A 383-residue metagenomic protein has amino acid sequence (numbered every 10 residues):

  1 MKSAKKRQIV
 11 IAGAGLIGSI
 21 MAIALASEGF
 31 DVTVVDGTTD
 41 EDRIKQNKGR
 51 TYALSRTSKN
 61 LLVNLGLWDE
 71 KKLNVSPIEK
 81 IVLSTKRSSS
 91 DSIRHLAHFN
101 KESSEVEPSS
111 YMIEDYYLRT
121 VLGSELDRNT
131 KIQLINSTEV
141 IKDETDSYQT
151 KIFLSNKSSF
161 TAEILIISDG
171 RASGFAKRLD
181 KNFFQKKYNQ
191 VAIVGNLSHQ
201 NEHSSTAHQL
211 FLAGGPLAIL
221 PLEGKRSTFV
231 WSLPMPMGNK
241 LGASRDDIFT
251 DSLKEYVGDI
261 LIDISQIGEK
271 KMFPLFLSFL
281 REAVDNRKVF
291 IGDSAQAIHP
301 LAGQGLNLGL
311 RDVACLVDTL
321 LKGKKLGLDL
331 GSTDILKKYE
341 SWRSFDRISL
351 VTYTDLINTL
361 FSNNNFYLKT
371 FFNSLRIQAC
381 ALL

Functional and structural regions predicted by a protein language model:
A4-K5, V63, V75-R178, K186-V191: Conserved N-terminal helical subregion
R7-V34: N-terminal Rossmann-like FAD-binding beta1-loop-alpha1 element of flavoenzymes
I17, D40, A172: Conserved Rossmann-like nucleotide-cofactor binding loop
A26-K48: Glycine-rich FAD pyrophosphate-binding loop
Q46-S88: N-terminal FAD cofactor-binding segment of flavoenzymes
L62, S158-S159, I164-I262, G268-K270: Conserved FAD-binding catalytic core of PHBH/FMO-like flavoproteins
N239, A243-D334: FAD/FMN-dependent oxidoreductases across multiple families
D318-L383: C-terminal helical "tail/cap" subdomain of flavin- and related membrane-associated enzymes
